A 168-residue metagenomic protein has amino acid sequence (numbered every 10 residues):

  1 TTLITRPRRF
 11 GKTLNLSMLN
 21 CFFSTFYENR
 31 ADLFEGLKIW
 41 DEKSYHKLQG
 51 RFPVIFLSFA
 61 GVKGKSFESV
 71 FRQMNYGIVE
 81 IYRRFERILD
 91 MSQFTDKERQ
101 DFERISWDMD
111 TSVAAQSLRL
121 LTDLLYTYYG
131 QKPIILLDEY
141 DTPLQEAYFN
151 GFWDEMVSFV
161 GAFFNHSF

Functional and structural regions predicted by a protein language model:
I4: Hydrophobic anchor at the beta1->P-loop junction of P-loop NTPases
P7-R8: The conserved Walker
K12: Conserved lysine of the Walker
N15, C21-R87: P-loop NTPase motor core
Y45-R51, T127-Y129, I134: Short glycine/proline-enriched loop/turn "hinge" motifs that connect secondary-structure elements and lie
V62-S69, Q73-A115, P143-F152: Conserved P-loop NTPase mechanochemical-coupling segment
Y82, S117-Y128, E155-F168: Substrate-engagement module of ASCE P-loop NTPases
Y129-W153: Conserved P-loop NTPase "ATPase switch" module shared by AAA+ and STAND
